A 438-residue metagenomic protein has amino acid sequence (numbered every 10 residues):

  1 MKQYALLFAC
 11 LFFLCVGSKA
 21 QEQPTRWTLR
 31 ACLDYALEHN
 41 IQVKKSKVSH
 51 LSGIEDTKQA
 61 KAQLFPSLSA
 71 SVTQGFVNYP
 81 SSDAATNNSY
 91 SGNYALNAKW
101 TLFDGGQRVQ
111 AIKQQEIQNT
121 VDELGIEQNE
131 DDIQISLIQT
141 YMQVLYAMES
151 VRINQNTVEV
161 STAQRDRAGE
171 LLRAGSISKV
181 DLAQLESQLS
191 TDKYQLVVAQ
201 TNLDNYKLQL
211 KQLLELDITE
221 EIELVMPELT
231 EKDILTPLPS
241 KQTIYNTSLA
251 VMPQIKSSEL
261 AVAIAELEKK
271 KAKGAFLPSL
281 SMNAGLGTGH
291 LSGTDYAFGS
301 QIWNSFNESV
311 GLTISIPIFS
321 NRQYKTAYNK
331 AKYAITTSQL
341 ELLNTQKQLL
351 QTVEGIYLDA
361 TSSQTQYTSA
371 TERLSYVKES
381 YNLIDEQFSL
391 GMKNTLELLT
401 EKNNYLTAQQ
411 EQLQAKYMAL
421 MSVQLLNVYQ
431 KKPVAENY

Functional and structural regions predicted by a protein language model:
C10-S18: Hydrophobic h-region of N-terminal signal peptides that target proteins for export in Gram-negative bacteria
A20-S69, T73, I218, L224-A263 (+1 more regions): Bacterial Sec-pathway N-terminal export signals of envelope proteins
Q21-E22, R30, I218, E411-Y438: Acidic, low-complexity, intrinsically disordered peripheral segments
Q21-T25, S71-W100, P227-P237, K270 (+2 more regions): Small/polar, glycine/serine/threonine/aspartate-rich low-complexity segments that form flexible
K44-V48, K61-A62, L102-E130, V180 (+4 more regions): Sec/SRP-type N-terminal targeting helices
A95-N97, Y141, Y245, G311-T313 (+1 more regions): Membrane-embedded beta-strand positions in outer-membrane beta-barrel channels/transporters
D132-T247, D359, S363, Y405 (+1 more regions): Periplasmic alpha-helical coiled-coil/stalk elements that build and connect Gram-negative outer-membrane
L172-S176, F388-M392, Y429: A short glycine-centered flexible hinge/capping loop motif at secondary-structure junctions
